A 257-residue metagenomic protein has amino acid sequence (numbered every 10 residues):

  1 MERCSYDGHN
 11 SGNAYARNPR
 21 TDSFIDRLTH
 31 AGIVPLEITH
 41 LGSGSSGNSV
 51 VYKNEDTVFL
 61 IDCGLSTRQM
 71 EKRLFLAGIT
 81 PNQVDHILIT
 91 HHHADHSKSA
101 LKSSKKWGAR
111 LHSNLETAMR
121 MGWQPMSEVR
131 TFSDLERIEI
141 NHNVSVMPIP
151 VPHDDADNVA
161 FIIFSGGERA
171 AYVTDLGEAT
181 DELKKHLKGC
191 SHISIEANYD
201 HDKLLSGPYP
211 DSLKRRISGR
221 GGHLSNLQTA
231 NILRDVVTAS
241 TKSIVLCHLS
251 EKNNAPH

Functional and structural regions predicted by a protein language model:
E2-N18, D22-A77, V159-D175, H192: Conserved beta-strand hairpin/beta-sheet module of binuclear metal-dependent hydrolase folds, prominently
G42-S43, C63-L65, H92, V151-D154 (+3 more regions): Active-site metal-binding loops of divalent metal-dependent hydrolases
T57, K106-R110, T238-K242: A short helix->loop->beta-strand "cap" motif at the edges of active sites that frequently abuts
I61-G64, V84-H92, H112-L115, A171-T174 (+2 more regions): Active-site neighborhood of phospho(di)ester-bond hydrolases with catalytic His/Asp-centered motifs
R68-S113: Active-site metal-binding motif and surrounding structural segment of the metallo-beta-lactamase
H93-S97, M119-R120, A156, A179-D181 (+2 more regions): Active-site environment of divalent metal-dependent phosphoester hydrolases
S113-E168: Metallo-beta-lactamase
D181-H257: Cap/insert and terminal regions of metallo-dependent hydrolase folds
